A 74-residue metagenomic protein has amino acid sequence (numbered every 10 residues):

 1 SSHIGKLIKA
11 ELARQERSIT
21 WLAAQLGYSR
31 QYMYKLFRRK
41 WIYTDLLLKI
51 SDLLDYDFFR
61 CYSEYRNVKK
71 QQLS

Functional and structural regions predicted by a protein language model:
S1-R17: A short, Lys/Arg-rich alpha-helix, primarily the initiator
K6-L7, Y32, K49: Pre-recognition alpha-helix immediately N-terminal to the DNA-recognition helix within helix-turn-helix or winged-helix
A10, Y62-S74: Short, charged recognition helix plus adjacent turn of helix-turn-helix-like nucleic-acid-binding domains
I19, R30, T44-L47: Helix-turn-helix DNA-binding elements, focusing on the entry/boundary residues of the two helices that contact DNA
L22-A23: Short alpha-helical "recognition helix" segments of helix-turn-helix
G27-I42: Recognition helix of helix-turn-helix/homeodomain-like DNA-binding domains that insert into the DNA major groove
R39-D52: Short, basic-rich loop-to-helix N-cap that marks the start of a DNA-contacting helix
